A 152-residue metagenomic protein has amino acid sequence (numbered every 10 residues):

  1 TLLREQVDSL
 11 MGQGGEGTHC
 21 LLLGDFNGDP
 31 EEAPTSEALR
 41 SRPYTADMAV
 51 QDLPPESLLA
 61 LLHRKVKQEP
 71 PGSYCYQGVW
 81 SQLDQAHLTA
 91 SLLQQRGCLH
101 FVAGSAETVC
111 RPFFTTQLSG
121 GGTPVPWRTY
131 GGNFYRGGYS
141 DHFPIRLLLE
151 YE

Functional and structural regions predicted by a protein language model:
L2: Non-catalytic beta-sheet/beta-sandwich ligand-binding modules that flank or precede catalytic cores
E5-L21, N27-E152: Metal-dependent phosphoester-hydrolase catalytic domains
